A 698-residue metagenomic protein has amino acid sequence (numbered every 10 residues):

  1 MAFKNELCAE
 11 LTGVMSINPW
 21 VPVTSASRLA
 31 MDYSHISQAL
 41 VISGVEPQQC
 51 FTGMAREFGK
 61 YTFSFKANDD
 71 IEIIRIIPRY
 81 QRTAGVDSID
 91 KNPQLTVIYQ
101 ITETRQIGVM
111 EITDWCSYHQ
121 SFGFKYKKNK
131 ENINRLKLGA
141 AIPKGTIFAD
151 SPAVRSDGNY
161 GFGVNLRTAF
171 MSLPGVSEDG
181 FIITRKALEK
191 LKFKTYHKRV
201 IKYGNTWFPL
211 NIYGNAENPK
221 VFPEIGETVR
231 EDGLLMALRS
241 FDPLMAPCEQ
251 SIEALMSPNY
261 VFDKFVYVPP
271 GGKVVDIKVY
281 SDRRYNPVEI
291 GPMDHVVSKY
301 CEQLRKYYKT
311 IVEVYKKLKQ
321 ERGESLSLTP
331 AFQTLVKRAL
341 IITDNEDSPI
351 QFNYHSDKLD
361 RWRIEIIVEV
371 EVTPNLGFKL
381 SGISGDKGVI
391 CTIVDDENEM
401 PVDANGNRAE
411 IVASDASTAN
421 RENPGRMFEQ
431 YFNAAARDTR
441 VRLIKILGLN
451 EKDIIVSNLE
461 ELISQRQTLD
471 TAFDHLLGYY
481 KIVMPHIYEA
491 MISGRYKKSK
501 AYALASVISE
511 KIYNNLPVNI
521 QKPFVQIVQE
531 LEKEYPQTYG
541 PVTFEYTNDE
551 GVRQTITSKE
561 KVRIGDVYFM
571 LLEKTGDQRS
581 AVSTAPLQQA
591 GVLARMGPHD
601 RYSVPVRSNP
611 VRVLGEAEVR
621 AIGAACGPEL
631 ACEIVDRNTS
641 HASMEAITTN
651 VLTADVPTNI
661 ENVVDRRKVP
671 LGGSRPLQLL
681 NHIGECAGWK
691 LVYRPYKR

Functional and structural regions predicted by a protein language model:
M1-R698: Long insertion/accessory domains within large nucleic-acid-processing enzymes
